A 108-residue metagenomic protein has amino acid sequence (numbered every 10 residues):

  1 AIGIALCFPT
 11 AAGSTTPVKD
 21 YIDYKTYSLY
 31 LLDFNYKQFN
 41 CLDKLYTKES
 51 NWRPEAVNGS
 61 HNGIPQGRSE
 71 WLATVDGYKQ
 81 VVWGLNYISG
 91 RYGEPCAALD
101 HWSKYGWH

Functional and structural regions predicted by a protein language model:
A1-K19: N-terminal prepro-regions of secreted/extracellular proteins
P17-H108: Peptidoglycan cell-wall recognition and remodeling modules
